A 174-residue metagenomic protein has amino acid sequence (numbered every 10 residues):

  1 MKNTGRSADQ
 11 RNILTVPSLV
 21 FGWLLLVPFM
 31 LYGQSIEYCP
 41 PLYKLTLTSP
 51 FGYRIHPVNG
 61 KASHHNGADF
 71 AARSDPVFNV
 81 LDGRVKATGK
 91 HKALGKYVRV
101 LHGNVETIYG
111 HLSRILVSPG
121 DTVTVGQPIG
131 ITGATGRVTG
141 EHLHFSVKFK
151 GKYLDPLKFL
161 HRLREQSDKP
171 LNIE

Functional and structural regions predicted by a protein language model:
M1-C39: Bacterial Sec-dependent N-terminal signal peptides
V20, L25, D75, V117-S118 (+1 more regions): Residues at the start of alpha-helices and the adjacent loop-to-helix junctions
M30-K96, V125, V138, L154 (+2 more regions): Surface-exposed, glycine-biased beta-strand/turn segments
F51, S74, H102-N104, H111-S113 (+2 more regions): A mature extracytoplasmic/lumenal domain signature
Y53, I115, R162-Q166: A short linear boundary/processing microfeature
N66-D69, K96-H102, D121-E174: Conserved, short, structured surface segments that act as functional micro-motifs
D75, T107, I115, G130 (+1 more regions): Glycine-centered loop/turn positions within well-structured domains that cap or flank conserved ligand/cofactor-binding
N79-P119, S146: Zn2+-dependent peptidoglycan hydrolase active-site motif and core
